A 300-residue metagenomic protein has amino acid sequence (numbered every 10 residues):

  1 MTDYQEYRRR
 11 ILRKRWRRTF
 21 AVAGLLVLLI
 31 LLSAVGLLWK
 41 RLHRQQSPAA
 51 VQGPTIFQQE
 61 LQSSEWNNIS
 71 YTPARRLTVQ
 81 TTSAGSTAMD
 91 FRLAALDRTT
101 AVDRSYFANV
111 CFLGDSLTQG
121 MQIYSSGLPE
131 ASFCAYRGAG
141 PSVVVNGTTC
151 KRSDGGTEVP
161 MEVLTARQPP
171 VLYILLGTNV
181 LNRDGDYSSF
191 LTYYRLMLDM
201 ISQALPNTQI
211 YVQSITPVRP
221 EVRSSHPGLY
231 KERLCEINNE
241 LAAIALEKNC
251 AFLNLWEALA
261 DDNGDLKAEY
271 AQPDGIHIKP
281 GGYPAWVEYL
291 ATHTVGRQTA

Functional and structural regions predicted by a protein language model:
M1-C111, T118, Q122-I123, R297: N-terminal secretory targeting modules
T100-T192: Conserved SGNH/GDSL esterase-like catalytic core that processes O-acyl groups on lipids and polysaccharides
L175, Q213-S214: Alpha/beta-hydrolase-fold catalytic nucleophile elbow
V180, T216-R219: Active-site-proximal loop/turn and secondary-structure-junction residues that shape catalytic pockets, frequently
Y187-M197, L234-C235: Charged helix-capping and loop-helix junction motifs
L205-Q209: A short helix->loop->beta-strand "cap" motif at the edges of active sites that frequently abuts
V218-A300: Catalytic His-Asp segment of secreted/periplasmic serine-dependent ester chemistry enzymes
